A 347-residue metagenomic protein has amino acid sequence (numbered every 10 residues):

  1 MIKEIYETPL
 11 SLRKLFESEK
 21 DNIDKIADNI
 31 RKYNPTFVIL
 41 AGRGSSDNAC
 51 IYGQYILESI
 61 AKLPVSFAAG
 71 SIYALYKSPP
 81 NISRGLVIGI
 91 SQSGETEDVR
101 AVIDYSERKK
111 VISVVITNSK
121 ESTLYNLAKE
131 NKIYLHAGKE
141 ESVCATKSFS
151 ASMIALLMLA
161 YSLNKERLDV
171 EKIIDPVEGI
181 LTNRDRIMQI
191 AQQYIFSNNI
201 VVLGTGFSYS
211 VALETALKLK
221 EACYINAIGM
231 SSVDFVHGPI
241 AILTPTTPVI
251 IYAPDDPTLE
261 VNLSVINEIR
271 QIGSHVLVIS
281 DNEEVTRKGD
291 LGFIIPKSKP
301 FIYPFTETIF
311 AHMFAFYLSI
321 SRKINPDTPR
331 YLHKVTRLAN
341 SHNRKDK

Functional and structural regions predicted by a protein language model:
K3-I39, N131-P248, T258, R322-K347: Active-site phosphate/pyrophosphate-binding segments
N22-D24, R31-D175, T205, Y252-P300: Glycine-rich phosphate-binding loops that contact phosphosugars or nucleotide phosphates
